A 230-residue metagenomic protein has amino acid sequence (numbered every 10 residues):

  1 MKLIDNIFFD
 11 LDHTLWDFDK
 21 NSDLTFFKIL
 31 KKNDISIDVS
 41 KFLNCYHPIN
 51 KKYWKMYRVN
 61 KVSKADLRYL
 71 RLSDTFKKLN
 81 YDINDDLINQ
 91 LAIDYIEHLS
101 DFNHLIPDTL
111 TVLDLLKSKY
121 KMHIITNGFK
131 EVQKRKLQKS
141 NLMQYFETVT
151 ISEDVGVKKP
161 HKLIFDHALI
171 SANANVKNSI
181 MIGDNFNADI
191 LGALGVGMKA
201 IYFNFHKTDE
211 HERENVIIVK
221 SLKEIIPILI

Functional and structural regions predicted by a protein language model:
M1-I7, K20, D86, D114 (+2 more regions): Asp-based, Mg2+/Mn2+-dependent phosphohydrolase catalytic module
K2-P107: N-terminal helical cap/lid subdomain that shapes the substrate entry/recognition surface in HAD-like hydrolases
P107-D108, L163: Short, conserved clusters of charged catalytic residues that mark active-site and nucleotide-handling motifs
D108-K119: Catalytic-core regions built around general acid/base machinery
K119-Y120, G197: Glycine-centered short loops/turns at secondary-structure junctions
